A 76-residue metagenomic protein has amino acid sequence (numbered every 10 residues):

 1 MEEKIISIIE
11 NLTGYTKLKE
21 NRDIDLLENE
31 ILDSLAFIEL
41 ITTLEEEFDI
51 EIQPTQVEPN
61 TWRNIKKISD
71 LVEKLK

Functional and structural regions predicted by a protein language model:
M1-L18, D70-K76: Thiotemplate assembly-line natural product biosynthesis machinery
M1-S7, E28-L35: Phosphate-binding glycine-rich loops and adjacent basic patches that engage nucleotide phosphates, nucleic-acid
N11-I31, D49-Q56, T61: Phosphopantetheine carrier-protein modules
S34-I41, I65: Amphipathic alpha-helical interaction surfaces in cytosolic regulatory modules
P54-L75: C-terminal structural segments of small proteins and small subunits
